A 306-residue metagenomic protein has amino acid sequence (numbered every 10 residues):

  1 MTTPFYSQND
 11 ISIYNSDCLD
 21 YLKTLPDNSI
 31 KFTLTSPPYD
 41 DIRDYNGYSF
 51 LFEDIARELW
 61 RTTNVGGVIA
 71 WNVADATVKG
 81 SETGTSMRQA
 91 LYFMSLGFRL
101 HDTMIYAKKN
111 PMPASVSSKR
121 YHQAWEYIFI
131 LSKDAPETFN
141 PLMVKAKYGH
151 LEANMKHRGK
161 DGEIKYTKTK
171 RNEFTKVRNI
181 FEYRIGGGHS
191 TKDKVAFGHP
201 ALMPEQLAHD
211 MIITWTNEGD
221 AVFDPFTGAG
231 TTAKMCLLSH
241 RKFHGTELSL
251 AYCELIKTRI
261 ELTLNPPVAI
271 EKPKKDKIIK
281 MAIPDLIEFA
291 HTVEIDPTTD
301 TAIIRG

Functional and structural regions predicted by a protein language model:
T2-L255, T263, P297-G306: Core catalytic lobe of class I
A251-I287: Cysteine-dependent PTP/DSP-like catalytic domain, specifically the C-terminal lobe
I287-A290, D300-T301: ABC ATPase nucleotide-binding domains
H291-I295: Assembly/interface hotspot detector across virion components, adhesins/toxins, and nucleic-acid enzymes
